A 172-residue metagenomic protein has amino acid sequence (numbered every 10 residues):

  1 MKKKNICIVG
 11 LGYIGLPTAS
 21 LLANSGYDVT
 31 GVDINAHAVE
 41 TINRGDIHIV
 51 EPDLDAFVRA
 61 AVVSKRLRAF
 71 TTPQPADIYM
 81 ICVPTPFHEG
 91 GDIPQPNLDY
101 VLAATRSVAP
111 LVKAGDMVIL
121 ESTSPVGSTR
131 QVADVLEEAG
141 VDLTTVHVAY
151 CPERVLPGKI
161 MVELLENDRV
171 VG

Functional and structural regions predicted by a protein language model:
K2-K3, D28, I34-I78, C82-Q95 (+1 more regions): Conserved N-terminal Rossmann-fold NAD(P) cofactor-binding segment
L11-G12: Glycine-rich Rossmann-fold phosphate-binding loop(s) that bind the pyrophosphate of adenine dinucleotide cofactors
G15-L16: N-terminal Rossmann-fold NAD(P) dinucleotide-binding loop
A19, A23-N24: Gly/Ala-rich phosphate-binding loop of Rossmann-like dinucleotide-binding domains, activating on the conserved
Y79-I81, L120, G172: Redox-cofactor binding/interface segments in oxidoreductases and associated redox assembly factors
F87-R154: Rossmann-like NAD(P)(H) cofactor-binding subdomain of soluble oxidoreductases
T123-P125, V135, M161-G172: Short beta-strand and adjoining strand-loop segment in the mid-core of the Rossmann-like NAD(P)-dependent dehydrogenase
